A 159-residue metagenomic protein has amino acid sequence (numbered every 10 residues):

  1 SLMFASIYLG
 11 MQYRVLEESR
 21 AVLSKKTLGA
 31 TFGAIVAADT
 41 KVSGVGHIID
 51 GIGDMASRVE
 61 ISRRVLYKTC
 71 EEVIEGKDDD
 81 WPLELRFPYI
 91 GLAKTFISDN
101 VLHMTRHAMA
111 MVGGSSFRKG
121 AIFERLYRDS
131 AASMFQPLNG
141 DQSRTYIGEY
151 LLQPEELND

Functional and structural regions predicted by a protein language model:
S1-V59: Glycine-rich beta->alpha junctions and the first turn(s) of the following alpha-helix
L2-M3, V22, T95-D99, T105 (+1 more regions): Structured catalytic cores of enzymes that bind and process phosphorylated ligands/cofactors
I7, T40-S43, H47-D50, S57 (+3 more regions): A structural signal for alpha-helical segments
G10, G53-E60, G91, T95-L102 (+1 more regions): Generic structural signal for well-ordered, non-transmembrane alpha-helical segments in soluble/cytosolic regions
S24-K25, G53, R64-K77, D99-L102: Charged low-complexity "KEKE/polyampholyte" interaction tracts
E60-K94, M109-F117: C-terminal helix-coil-helix/basic helical segment that borders enzyme active sites and/or dimer interfaces and provides
S62, N100-A108, M134-D141: Amphipathic alpha-helical coiled-coil segments
V112-D159: Glycine-rich phosphate/cofactor-binding loops in nucleotide/flavin-utilizing enzymes
